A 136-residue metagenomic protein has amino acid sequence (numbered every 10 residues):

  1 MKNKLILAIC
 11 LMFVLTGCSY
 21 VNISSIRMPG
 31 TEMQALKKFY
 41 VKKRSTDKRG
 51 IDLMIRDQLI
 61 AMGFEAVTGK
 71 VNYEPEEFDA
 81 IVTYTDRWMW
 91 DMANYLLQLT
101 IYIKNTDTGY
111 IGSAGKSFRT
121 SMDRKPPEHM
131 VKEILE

Functional and structural regions predicted by a protein language model:
M1-S19: Sec-dependent bacterial lipoprotein signal peptides
I6-C10, A35-L36, R49-M54, A66-N72: A generic short-segment signal for beta-strand/edge and adjacent turn/coil regions
V14-Q34: Bacterial Sec signal peptide processing site at the extreme N-terminus
N22, D57-K132: Surface-exposed short loop/turn segments
R27-D47: Post-signal peptide N-terminal segment of mature Sec-exported envelope proteins
Y40-I60: Short, charged N-terminal beta->alpha structural module
